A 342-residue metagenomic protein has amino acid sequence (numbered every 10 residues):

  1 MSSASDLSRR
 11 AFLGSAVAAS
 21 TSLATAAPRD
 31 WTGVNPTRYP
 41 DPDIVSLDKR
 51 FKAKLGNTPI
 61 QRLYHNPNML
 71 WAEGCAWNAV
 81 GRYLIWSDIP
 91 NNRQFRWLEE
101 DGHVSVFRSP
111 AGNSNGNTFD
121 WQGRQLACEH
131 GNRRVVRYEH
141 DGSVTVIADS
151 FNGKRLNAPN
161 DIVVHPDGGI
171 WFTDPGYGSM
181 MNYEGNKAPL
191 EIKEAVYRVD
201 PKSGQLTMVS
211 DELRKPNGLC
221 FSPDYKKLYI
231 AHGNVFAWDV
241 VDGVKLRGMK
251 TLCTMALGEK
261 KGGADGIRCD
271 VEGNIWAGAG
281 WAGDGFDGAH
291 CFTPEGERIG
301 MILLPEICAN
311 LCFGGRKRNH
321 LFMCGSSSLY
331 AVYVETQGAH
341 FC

Functional and structural regions predicted by a protein language model:
S2-A19: N-terminal secretory signal peptides and thylakoid transit peptides that target proteins across membranes
R29-T58, F341: Blade/loop signatures of beta-propeller domains
R50-H65, H103-P110, D141-G153, R198-K215 (+2 more regions): Blade-edge beta-strand/turn elements of extracellular beta-propeller and related beta-sheet repeat scaffolds
N66-R82, P110-E129, R134, N152-I170 (+6 more regions): Beta-rich, blade/repeat-based domains predominating in secreted/periplasmic proteins but also intracellular
R93-F95, R134-V136, A195-Y197, N234-F236 (+2 more regions): A short loop-to-beta-strand structural motif that recurs across blades of beta-propeller domains
T173-L190, A282: Short, conserved, GDST-rich strand-edge loop motifs in beta-rich repeat architectures
W238-V244, V334-A339: Short loop/turn segments immediately following beta-strands, especially the blade-tip and inter-blade linker loops
C312-C342: Blade-level signature of beta-propeller repeat domains, shared across WD40, Kelch, NHL, RCC1 and BNR/Asp-box propellers
